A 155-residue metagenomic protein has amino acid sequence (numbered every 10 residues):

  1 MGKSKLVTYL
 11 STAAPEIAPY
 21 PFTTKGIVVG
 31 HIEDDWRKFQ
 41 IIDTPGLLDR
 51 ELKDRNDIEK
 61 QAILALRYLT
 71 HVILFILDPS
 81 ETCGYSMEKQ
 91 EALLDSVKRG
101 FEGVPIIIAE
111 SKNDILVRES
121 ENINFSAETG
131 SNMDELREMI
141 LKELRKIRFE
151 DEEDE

Functional and structural regions predicted by a protein language model:
M1-N56, K60, L64-V72, L77 (+3 more regions): Conserved G1/Walker A P-loop phosphate-binding module
L6, D43, L94, S111 (+1 more regions): Residue-level signature of catalytic and energy-coupling elements of molecular machines, predominantly ATP/GTP-dependent
A18, L52, G84, S126-T129: Hydrophobic alpha-helical scaffolding
D49-L52, Y68-E91, F101-I107, N113-V117: Conserved Switch II/interswitch segment of TRAFAC-class P-loop GTPases
D57-K60, E88-L93: Charged helix-capping and loop-helix junction motifs
G103-E155: Canonical P-loop GTPase G-domain recognition
